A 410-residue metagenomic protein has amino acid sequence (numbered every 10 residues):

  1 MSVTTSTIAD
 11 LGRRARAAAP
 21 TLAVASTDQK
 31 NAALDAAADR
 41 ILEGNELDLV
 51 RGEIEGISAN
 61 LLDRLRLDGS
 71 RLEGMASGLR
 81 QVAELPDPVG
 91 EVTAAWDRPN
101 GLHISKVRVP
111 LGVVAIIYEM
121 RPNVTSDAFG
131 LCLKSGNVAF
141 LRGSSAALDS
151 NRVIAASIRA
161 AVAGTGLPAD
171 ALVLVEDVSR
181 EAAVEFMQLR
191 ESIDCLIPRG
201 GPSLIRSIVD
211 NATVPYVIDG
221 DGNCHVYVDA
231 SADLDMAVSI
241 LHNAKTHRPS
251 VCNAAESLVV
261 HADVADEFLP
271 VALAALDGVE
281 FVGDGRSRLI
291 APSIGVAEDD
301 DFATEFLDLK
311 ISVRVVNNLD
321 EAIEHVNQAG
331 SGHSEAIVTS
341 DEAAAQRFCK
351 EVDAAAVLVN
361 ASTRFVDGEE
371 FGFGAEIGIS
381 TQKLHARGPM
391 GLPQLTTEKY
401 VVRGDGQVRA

Functional and structural regions predicted by a protein language model:
M1-H103: N-terminal Rossmann-like NAD(P)+-binding subdomain of aldehyde/semialdehyde dehydrogenases
S6, D39, M120-N123, D127-V138 (+5 more regions): ALDH superfamily catalytic-core signature
L67-D68, S77, S179-P198, S203-S207 (+2 more regions): Aldehyde/semialdehyde dehydrogenase
A95-A139, S144-I154: Substrate-binding/gating loop at the entrance of the active-site cleft, primarily in PLP-dependent aminotransferase-like
W96, I104-P110, L133, G164-P168 (+11 more regions): Solvent-exposed alpha-helices and their adjacent loops that cap or buttress functional pockets in soluble metabolic
A160-L174: A glycine-rich helix N-cap at a beta->alpha junction
L319, E324-R409: C-terminal core of ALDH-fold dehydrogenases
